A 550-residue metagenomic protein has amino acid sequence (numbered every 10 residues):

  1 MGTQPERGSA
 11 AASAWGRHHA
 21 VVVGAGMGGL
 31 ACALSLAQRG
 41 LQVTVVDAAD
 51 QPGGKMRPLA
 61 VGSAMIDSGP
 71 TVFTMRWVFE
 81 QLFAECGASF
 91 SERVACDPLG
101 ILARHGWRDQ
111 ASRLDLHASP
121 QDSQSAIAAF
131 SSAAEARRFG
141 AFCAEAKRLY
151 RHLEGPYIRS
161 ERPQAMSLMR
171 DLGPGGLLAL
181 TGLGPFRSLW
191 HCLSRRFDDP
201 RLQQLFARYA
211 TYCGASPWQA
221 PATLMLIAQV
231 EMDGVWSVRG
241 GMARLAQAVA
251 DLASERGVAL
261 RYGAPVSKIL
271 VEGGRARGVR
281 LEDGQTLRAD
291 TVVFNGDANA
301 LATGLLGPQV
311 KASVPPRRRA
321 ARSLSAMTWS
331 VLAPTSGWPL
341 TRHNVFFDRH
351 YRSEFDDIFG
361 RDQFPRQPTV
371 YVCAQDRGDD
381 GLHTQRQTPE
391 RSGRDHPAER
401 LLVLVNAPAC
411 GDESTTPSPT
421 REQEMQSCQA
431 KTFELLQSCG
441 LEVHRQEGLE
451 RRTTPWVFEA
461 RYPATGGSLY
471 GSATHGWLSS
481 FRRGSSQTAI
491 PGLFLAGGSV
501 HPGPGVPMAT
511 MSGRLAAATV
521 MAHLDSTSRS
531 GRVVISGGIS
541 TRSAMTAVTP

Functional and structural regions predicted by a protein language model:
M1-A20, Q38-R39, H475-S479, R529-P550: Extreme N-terminal leader/targeting segments of oxidoreductases
M1-Q51, M56, I127-A128, A134 (+2 more regions): Structural core of flavin- and non-heme-iron oxidoreductases, emphasizing the beta-strand/alpha-helix scaffold
G2, G16, S237, S267-R394 (+1 more regions): Mid-domain catalytic core of redox enzymes that form a hydrophobic substrate pocket/lid adjacent to a catalytic redox
A12-E154, S472: N-terminal glycine-rich phosphate/pyrophosphate-binding loop and immediately adjacent elements
P70, G498-V520: A conserved FAD-binding loop/helix module that cradles the flavin
K147-R256, G263, R461-T474: Active-site/ligand-binding neighborhood in enzyme catalytic cores
D199-C213, P365-Y371, E442-P502: A glycine-rich dinucleotide-binding beta-alpha-beta segment and adjacent secondary-structure elements that constitute
V372, D376-Y470: FAD-dependent oxidoreductase catalytic-site/capping-region signature
